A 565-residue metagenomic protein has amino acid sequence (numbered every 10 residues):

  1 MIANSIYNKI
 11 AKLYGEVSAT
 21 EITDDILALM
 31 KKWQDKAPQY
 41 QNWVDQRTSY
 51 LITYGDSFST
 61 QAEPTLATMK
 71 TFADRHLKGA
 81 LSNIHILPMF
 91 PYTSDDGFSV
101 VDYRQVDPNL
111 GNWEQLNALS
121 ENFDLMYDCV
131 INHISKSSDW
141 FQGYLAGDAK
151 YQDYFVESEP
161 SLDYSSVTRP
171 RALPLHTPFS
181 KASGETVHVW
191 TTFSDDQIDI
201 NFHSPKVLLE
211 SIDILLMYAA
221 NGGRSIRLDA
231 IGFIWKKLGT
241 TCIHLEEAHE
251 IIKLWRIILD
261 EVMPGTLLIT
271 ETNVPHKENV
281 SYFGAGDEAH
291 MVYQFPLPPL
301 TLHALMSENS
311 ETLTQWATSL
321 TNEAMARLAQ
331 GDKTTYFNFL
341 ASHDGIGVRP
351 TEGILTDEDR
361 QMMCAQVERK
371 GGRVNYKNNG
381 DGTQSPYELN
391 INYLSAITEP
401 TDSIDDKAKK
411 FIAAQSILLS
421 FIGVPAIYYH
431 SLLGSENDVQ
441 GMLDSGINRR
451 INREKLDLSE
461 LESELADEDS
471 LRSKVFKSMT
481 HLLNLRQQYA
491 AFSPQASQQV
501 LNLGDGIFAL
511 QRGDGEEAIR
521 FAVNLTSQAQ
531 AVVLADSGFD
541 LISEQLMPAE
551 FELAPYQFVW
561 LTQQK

Functional and structural regions predicted by a protein language model:
I2-V532, S543, P548-K565: Active-site and adjacent substrate-binding regions of carbohydrate-active enzymes
D536-F539: Short, basic/aromatic beta-hairpin or loop at an interaction surface
